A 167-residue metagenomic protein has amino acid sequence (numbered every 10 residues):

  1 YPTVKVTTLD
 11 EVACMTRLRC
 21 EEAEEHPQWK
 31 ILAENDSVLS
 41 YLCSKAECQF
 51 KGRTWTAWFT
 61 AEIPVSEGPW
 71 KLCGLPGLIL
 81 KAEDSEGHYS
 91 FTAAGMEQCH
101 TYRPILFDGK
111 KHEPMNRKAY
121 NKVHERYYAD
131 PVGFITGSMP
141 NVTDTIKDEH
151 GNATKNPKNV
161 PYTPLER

Functional and structural regions predicted by a protein language model:
Y1-R167: Extended soluble regions of mature proteins
